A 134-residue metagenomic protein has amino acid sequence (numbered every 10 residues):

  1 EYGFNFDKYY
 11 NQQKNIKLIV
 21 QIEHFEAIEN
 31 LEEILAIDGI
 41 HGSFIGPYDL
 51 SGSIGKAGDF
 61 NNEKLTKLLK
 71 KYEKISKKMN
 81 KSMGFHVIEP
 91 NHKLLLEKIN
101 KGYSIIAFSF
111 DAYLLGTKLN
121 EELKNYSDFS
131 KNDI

Functional and structural regions predicted by a protein language model:
E1-I134: Expand to "…catalyze enediolate/carbanion chemistry for C-C bond making/breaking, isomerization, decarboxylation
